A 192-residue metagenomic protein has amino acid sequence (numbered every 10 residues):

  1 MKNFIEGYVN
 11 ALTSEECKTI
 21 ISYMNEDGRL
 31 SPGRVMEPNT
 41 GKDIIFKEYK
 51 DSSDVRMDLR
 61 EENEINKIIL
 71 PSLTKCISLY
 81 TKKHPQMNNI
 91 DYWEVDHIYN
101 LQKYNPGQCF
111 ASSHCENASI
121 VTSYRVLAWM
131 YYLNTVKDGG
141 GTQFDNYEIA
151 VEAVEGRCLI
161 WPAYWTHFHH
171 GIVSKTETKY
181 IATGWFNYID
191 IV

Functional and structural regions predicted by a protein language model:
M1-C158, T166-V192: Fe(II)/2-oxoglutarate oxygenase catalytic core
